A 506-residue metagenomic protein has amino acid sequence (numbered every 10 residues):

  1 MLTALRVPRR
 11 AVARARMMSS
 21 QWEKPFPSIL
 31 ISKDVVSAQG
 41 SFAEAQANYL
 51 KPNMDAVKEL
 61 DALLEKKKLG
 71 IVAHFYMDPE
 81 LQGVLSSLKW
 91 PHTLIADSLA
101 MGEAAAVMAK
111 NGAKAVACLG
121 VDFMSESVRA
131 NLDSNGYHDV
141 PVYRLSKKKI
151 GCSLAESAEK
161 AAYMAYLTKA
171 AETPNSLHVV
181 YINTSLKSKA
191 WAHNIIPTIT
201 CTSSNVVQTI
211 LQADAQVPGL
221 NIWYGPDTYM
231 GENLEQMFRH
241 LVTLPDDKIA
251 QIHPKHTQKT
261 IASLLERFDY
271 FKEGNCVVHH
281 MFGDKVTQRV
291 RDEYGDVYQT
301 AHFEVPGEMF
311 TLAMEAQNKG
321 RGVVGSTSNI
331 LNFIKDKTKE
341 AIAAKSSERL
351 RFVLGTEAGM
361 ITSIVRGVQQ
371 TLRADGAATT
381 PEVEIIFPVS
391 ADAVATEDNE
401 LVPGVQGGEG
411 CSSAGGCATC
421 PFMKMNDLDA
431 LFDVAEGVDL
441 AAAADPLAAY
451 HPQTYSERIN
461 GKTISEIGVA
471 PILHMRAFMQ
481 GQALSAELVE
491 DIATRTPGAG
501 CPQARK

Functional and structural regions predicted by a protein language model:
M1-S20: N-terminal mitochondrial targeting presequence
S19-K506: The feature marks the mature, well-folded catalytic cores of soluble enzymes
